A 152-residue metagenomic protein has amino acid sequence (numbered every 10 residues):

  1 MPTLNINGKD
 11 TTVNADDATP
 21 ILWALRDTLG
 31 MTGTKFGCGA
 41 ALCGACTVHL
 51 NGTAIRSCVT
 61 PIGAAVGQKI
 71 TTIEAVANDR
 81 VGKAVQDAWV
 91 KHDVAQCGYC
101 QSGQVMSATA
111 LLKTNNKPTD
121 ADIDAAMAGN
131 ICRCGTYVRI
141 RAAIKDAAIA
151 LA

Functional and structural regions predicted by a protein language model:
M1-A152: Signature of N-terminal electron-transfer/Fe-S-associated modules in redox systems
